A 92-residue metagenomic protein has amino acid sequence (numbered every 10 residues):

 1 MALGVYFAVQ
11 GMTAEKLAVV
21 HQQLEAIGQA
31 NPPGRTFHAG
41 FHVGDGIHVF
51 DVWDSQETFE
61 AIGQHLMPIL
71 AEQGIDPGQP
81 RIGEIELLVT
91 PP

Functional and structural regions predicted by a protein language model:
M1-F50, D54-P68, I75-P92: Short S/T/G/P-rich N-terminal loop/turn motif that feeds into the first structured element of a domain
